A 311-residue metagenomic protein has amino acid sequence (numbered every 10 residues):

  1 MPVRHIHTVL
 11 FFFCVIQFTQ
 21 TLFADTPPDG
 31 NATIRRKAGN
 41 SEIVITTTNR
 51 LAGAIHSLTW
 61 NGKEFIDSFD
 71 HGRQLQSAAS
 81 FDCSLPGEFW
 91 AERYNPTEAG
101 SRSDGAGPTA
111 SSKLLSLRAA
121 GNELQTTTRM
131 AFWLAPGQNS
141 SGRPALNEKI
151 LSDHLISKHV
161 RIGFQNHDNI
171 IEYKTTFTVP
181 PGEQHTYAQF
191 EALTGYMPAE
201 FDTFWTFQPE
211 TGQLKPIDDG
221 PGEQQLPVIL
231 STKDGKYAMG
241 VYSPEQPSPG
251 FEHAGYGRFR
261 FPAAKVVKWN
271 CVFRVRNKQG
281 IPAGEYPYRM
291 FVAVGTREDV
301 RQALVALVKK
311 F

Functional and structural regions predicted by a protein language model:
M1-L10: Bacterial N-terminal signal peptides that target proteins for export
V9-T19: Bacterial N-terminal signal peptides
D25-S41, T46-T48, Y237-F311: Beta-strand-rich recognition/accessory modules
K37-S141, L146: Acidic-aromatic substrate-binding/catalytic surfaces of carbohydrate-active enzymes
L51, T59, H167-E210: Acidic (Asp/Glu-rich), glycine- and aromatic
M130-F132, V160-F164, F177-P181, V292-T296: Beta-strand elements of well-folded, non-transmembrane domains
L146-S157: Amphipathic hydrophobic-ligand
A192-G195, E200-F261: Active-site/ligand-binding surface loops and adjacent short beta/alpha elements that line catalytic pockets across
